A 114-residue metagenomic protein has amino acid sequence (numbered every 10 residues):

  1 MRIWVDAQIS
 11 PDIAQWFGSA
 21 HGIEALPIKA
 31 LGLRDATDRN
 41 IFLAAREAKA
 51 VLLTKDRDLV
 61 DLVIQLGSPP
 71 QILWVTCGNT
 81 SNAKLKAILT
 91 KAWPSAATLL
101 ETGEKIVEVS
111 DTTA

Functional and structural regions predicted by a protein language model:
R2-V51: N-terminal first-folded block
D6, G32-R46, D56, C77-W93: Histidine- and aromatic-rich ligand-binding microenvironments
P11, L59-D61, S81: Glycine-rich nucleotide phosphate-binding loop and flanking beta-alpha elements of Rossmann-like dinucleotide-binding
R46-V63: Acidic, metal-binding active-site segment of PIN/NYN-like and related structure-specific nucleases
I64-P69: Glycine-rich loop at the start of a catalytic domain that most often binds anionic cofactors/ligands
P70-A114: C-terminal structural segments of small proteins and small subunits
